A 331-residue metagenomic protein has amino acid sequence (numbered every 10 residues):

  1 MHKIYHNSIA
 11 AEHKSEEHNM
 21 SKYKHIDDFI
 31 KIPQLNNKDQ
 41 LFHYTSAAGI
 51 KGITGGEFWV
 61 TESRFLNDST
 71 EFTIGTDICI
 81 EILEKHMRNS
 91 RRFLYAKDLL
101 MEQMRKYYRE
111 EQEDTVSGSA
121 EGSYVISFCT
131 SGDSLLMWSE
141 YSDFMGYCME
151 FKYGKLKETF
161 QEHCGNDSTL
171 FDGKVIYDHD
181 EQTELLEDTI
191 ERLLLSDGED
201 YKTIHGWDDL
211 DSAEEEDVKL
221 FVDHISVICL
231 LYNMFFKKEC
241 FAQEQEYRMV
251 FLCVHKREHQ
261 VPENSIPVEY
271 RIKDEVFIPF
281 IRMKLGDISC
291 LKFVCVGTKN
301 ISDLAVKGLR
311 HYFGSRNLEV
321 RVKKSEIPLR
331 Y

Functional and structural regions predicted by a protein language model:
H2-Y331: Partner-binding and oligomerization surfaces adjacent to conserved cores of proteins that assemble macromolecular
